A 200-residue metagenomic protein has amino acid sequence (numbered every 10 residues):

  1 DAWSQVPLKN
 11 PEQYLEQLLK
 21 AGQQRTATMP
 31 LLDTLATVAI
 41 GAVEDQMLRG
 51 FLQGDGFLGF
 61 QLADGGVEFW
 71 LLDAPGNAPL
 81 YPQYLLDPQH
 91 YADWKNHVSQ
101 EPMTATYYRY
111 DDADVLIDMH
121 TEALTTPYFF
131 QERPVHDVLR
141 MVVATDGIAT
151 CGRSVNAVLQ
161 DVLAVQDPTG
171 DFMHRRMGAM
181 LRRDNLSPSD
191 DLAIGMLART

Functional and structural regions predicted by a protein language model:
D1-T200: PP2C/PPM-type serine/threonine phosphatase catalytic domain
